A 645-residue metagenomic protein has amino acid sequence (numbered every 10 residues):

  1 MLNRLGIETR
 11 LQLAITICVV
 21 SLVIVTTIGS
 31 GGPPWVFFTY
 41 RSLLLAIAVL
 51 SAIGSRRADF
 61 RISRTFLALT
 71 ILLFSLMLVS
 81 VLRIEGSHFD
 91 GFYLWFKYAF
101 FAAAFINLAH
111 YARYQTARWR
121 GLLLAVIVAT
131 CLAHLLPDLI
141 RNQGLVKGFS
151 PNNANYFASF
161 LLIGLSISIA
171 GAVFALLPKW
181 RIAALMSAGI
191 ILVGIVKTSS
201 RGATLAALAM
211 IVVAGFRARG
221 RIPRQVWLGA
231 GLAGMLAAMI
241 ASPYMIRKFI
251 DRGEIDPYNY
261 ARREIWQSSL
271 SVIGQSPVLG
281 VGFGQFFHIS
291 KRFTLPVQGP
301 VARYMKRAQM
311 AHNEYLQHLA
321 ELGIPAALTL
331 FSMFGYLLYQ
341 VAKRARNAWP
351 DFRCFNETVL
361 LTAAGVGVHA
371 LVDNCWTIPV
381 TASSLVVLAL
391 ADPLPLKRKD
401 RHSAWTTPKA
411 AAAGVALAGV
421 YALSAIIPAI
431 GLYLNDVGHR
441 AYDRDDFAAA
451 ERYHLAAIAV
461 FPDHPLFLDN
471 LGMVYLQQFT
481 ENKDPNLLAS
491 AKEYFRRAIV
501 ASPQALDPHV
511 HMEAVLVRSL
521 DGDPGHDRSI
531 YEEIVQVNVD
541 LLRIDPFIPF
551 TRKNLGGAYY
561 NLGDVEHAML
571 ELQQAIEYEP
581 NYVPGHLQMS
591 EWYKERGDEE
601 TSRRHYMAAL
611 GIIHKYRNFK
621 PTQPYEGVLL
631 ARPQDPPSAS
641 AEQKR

Functional and structural regions predicted by a protein language model:
L2-I28, R41-I53, F74-L82, Y93-Y244 (+4 more regions): Alpha-helical transmembrane segments of multi-pass inner-membrane proteins
T26-F38, S55-F60: Short, hydrophobic transmembrane alpha-helix segments
R83-F89, N142-P151, G299-R303, Q309: Membrane-interface interhelical loops and short amphipathic "cap" helices that link adjacent transmembrane segments
K147-G148, A207-M210, M239-G274, K291 (+2 more regions): Flexible juxtamembrane loops connecting transmembrane helices in multi-pass membrane enzymes that build or modify
D256-N259, F283-A320: Interfacial juxtamembrane loops and adjacent helix segments that form the catalytic/substrate-binding surfaces
A418-Y433: TPR-adjacent "capping" and linker segments in tetratricopeptide-repeat scaffold/adaptor proteins
L434-R645: C-terminal luminal/periplasmic domains and tails of membrane-associated envelope-modifying transferases
